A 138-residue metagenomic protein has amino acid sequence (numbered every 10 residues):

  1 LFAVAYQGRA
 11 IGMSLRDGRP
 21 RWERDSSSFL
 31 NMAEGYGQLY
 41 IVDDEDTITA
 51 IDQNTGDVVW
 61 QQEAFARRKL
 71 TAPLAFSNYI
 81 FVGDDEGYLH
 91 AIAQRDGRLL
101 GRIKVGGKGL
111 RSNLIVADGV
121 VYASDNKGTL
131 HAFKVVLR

Functional and structural regions predicted by a protein language model:
L1-I11, R21-T49, Q62, A66-H90 (+1 more regions): Repeat-blade elements of multi-bladed beta-propeller folds
D17, D46, T55, G87 (+1 more regions): Short, glycine/acidic-enriched loop or turn micro-motifs at the edges of active sites
R19-R24, D57-A64, R98-V105, V136-R138: Aromatic (tryptophan-biased) beta-strands that constitute blades/sheets of beta-rich domains
A93-I115: Short cationic/low-complexity microdomains
